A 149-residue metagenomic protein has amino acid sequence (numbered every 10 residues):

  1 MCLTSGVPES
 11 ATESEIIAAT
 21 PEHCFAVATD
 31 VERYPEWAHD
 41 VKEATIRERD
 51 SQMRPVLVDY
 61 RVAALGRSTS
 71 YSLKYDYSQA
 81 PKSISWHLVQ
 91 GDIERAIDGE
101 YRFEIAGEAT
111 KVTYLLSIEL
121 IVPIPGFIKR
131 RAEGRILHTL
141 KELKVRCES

Functional and structural regions predicted by a protein language model:
M1-M53, H138: Hydrophobic ligand-binding cavity/cleft-lining segments
A11-E15, V58-Y60, Y101, Y114-L116: A structural signal for short, well-ordered beta-strand segments
A18-H23, L57, L73, W86-L88: Short, charged low-complexity linear motifs
T29, S70, D98, G126-F127: Generic recognition of short, well-ordered alpha-helical segments
P35-H39, I46-D50, R61-A109, S117-E119 (+2 more regions): Hydrophobic-ligand binding "helix-grip"
R54-V56, T110: Short beta-strand element(s) in the Bergerat
T113-S149: A conserved amphipathic terminal alpha-helix motif
